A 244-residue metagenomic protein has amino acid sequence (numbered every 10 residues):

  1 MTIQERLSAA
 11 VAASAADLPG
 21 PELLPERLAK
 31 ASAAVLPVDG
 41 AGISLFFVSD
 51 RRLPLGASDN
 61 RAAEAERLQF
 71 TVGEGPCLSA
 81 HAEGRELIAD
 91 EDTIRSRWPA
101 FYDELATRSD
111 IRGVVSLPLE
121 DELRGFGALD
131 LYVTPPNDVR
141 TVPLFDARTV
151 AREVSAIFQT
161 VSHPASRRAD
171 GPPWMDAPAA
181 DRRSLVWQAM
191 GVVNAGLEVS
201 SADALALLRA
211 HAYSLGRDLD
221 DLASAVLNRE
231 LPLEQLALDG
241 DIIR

Functional and structural regions predicted by a protein language model:
M1-T71, S224-R244: Intrinsically disordered, low-complexity terminal regulatory regions
R6-L23, E86, P173-A179, Q188-A195: Short regulatory/linker helices and ligand/cofactor-binding micro-motifs at input modules
G42, F46, P54, A62-R97 (+1 more regions): Regulatory sensory and allosteric helical modules in signal-transduction proteins and certain transcription factors
R112-E120: A short, aliphatic-rich beta-strand micro-motif
L119-L129: Short hydrophobic/glycine-rich mini-motifs in sensory/regulatory modules that couple input to downstream signaling
G127-N137: Short beta-strand-to-loop transition segments that serve as allosteric relay/switch motifs in sensory/regulatory domains
L144-S155: Allosteric cytosolic regulatory segments
H163-R244: Signal-transducing coiled-coil/dimerization helices and immediately adjacent hinge/linker segments that couple sensory
